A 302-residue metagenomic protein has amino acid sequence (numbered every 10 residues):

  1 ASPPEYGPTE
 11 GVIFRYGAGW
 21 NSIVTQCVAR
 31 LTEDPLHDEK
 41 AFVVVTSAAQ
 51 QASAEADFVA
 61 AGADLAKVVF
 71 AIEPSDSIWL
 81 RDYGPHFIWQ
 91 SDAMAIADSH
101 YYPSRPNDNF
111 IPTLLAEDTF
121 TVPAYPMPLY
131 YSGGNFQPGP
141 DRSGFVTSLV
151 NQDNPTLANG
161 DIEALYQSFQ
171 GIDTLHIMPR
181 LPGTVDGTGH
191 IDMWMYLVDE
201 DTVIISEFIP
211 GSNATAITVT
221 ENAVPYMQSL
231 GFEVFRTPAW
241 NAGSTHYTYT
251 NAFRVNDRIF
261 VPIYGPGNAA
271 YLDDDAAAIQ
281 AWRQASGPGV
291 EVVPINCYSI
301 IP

Functional and structural regions predicted by a protein language model:
A1-P302: The feature marks the mature, well-folded catalytic cores of soluble enzymes
